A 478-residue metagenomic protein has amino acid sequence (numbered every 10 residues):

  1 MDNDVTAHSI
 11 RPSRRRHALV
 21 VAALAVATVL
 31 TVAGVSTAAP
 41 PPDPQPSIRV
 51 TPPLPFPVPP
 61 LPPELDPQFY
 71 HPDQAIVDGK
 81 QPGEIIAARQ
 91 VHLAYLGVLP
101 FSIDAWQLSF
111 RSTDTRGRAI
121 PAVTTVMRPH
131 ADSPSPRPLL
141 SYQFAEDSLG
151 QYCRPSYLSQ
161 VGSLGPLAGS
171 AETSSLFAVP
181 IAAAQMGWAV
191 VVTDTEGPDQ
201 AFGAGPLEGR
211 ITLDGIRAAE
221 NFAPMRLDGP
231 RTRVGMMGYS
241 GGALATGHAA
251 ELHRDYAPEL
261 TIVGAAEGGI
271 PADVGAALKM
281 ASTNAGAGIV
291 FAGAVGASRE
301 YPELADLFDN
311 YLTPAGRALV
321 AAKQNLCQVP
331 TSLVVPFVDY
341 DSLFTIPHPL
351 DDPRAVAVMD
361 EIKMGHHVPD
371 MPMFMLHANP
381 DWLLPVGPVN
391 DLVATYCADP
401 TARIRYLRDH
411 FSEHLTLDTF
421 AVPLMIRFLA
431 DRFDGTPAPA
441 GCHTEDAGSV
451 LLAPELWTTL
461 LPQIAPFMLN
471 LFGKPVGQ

Functional and structural regions predicted by a protein language model:
T37-P134, L460-L461, A465-P466: Catalytic-loop region of hydrolases
P52-V77, P271-H367, V450-T459: Accessory cap/linker subdomain of secreted extracellular hydrolases
V123-T125, S135-D147, R154-Q160: Short beta-strand element of the alpha/beta-hydrolase
S175-A178, F202-P224: Alpha/beta-hydrolase active-site loop
R217-G288: Primarily recognizes the serine-hydrolase "nucleophile elbow" in alpha/beta-hydrolase and SGNH/GDSL folds
R354-A357, F374, N390, A398-Q478: C-terminal catalytic histidine-bearing segment of alpha/beta-hydrolase fold enzymes
P369, F374-D381: Short beta-strand/loop motif that positions the catalytic acidic residue of the alpha/beta-hydrolase fold
W382-P388: Conserved alpha/beta-hydrolase "acid-adjacent" motif
